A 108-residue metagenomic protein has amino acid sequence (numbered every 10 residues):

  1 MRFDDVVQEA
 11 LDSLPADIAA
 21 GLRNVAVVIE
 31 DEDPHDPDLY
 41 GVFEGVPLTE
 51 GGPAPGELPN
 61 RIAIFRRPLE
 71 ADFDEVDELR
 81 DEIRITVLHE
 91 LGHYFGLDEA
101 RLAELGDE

Functional and structural regions predicted by a protein language model:
M1-E82, Y94, D98-A103: Active-site rim/adjacent substrate-binding subdomains
E82-E90: Short alpha-helical catalytic segment bearing the HExxH-like zincin motif of zinc-dependent metalloproteases
E104-E108: Short hydrophobic/aromatic patches at helix-to-coil boundaries
